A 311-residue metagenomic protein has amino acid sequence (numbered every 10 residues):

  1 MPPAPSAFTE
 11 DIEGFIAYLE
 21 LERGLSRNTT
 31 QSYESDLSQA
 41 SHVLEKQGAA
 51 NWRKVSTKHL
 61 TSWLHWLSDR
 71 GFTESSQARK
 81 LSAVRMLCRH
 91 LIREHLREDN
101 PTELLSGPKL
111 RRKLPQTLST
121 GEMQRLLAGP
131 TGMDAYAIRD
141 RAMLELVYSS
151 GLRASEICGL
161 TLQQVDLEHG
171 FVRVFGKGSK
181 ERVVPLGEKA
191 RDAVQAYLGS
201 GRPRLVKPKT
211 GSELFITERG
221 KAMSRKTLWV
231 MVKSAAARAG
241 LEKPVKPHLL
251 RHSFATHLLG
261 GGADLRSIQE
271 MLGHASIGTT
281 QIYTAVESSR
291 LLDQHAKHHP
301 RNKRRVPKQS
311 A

Functional and structural regions predicted by a protein language model:
M1-A311: Conserved catalytic core of the tyrosine transesterase superfamily
